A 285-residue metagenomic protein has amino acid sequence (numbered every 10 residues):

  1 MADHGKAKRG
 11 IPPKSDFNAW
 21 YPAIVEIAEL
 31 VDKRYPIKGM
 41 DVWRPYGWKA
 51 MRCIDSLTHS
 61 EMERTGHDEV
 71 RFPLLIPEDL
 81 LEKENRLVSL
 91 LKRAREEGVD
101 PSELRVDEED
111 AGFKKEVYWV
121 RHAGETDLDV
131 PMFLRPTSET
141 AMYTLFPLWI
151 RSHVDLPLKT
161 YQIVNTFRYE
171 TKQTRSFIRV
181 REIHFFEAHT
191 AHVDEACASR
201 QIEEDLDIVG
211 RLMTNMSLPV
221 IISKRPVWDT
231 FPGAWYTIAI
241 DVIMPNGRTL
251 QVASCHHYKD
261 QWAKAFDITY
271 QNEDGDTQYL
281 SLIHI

Functional and structural regions predicted by a protein language model:
A2-I283: TRNA-recognition modules of translation machinery and tRNA-sensing kinases, especially anticodon-binding
